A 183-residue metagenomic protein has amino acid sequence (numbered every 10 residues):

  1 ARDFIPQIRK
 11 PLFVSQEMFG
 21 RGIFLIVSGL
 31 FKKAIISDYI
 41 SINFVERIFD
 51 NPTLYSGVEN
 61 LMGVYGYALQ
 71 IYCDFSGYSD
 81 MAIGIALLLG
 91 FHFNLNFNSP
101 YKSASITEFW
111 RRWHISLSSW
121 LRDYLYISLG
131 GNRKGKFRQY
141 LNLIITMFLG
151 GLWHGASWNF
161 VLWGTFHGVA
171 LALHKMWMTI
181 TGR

Functional and structural regions predicted by a protein language model:
A1-R183: Membrane-embedded transmembrane alpha-helical bundles that form the catalytic cores of multi-pass lipid-modifying
